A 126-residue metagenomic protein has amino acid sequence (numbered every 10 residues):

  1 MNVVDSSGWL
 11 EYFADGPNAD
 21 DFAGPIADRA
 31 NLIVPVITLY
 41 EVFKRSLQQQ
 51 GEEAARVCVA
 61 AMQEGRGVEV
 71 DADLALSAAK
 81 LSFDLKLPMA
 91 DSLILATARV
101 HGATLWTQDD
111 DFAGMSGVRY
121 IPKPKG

Functional and structural regions predicted by a protein language model:
M1, E64-G65, L95, R99-G126: Acidic, PIN/NYN-like endoribonuclease modules and their adjacent C-terminal/linker elements
M1-V34, S46-C58, G126: Short, well-structured N-terminal submotif of metal-dependent ribonuclease cores
G8-W9, T38, L74, L93-I94 (+1 more regions): Alpha-helix capping/helix-boundary segments
L10, Y40-F43, A79: Amphipathic alpha-helical segments within well-ordered protein domains
R29, R45, Q49, M62-G65 (+2 more regions): Alpha-helix C-capping/helix-to-loop hinge sites
I33, V68-E69, I121: General small-molecule cofactor/ligand-binding pocket signal
G67-Q108: Active-site neighborhoods of divalent-metal-dependent phosphate/nucleic-acid chemistry enzymes
